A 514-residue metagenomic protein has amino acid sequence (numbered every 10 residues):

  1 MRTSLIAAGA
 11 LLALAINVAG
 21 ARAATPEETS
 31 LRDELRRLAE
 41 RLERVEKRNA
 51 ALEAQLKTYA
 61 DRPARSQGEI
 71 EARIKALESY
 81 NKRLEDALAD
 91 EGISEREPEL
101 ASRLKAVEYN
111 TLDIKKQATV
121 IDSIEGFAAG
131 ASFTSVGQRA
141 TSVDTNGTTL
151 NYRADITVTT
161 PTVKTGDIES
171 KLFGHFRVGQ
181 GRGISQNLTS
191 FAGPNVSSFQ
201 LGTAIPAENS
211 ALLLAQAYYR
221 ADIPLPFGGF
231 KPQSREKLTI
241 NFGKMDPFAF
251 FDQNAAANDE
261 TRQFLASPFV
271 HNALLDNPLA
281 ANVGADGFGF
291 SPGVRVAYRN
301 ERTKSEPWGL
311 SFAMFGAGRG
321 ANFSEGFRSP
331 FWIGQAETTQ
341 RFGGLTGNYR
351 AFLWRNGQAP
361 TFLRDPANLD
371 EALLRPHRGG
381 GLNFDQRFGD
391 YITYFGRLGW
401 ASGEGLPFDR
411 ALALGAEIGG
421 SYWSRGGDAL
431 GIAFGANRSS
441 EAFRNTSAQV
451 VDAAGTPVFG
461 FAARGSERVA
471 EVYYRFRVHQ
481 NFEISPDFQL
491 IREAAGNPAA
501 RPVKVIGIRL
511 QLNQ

Functional and structural regions predicted by a protein language model:
G20-G147, P161-I168, P232-Q233: N-terminal periplasmic/intermembrane-space "pro-region" immediately following the signal or transit peptide
D122, T160-K164, A221-I223, K244 (+8 more regions): Residue-level signature of outer-membrane beta-barrel architecture
T134-Q138, R177-G179, G243-P247, R299 (+7 more regions): Outer-membrane beta-barrel pore domains and translocons
I156, A217, V294-V296, G334-A336 (+5 more regions): Membrane-embedded beta-strands of outer-membrane beta-barrel proteins, especially the hydrophobic/small aromatic
K164-L172, P226-F227, T303-L310, F342-Y349 (+3 more regions): Repeated loop/turn-to-beta-strand initiation elements of outer-membrane beta-barrel proteins
N187-Y218, P226-F331, Q335, Q449-F459: Surface-exposed coil loops of outer-membrane beta-barrel proteins
E337, R350-L374, R378-D385, F395-R397 (+1 more regions): Outer membrane beta-barrel transmembrane domains
P502-Q514: Outer-membrane beta-barrel "beta-signal"
